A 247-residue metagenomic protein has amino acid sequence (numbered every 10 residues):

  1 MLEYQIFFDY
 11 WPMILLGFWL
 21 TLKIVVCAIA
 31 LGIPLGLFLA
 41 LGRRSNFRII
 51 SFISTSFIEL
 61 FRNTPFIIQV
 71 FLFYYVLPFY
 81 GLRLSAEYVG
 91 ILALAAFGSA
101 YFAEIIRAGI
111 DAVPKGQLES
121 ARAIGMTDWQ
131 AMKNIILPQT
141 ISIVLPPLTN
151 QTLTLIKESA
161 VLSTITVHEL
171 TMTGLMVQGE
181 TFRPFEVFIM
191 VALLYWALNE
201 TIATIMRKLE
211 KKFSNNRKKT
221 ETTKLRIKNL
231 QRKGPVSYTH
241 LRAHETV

Functional and structural regions predicted by a protein language model:
M1-Y10, I33, L37, V76 (+1 more regions): Short membrane-interfacial helix/loop motifs at transmembrane-helix boundaries
C27-I58: Transmembrane-helix boundary motif in ABC transporter permease subunits
P34-F38, A96-I110, P114-Q117, L145-T149 (+4 more regions): Membrane-embedded alpha-helices of multi-pass transport/permease systems
F61-G90, T164: Generic hydrophobic transmembrane alpha-helix motif, especially the helices
I105-I135, Q139: Short cytoplasmic-facing helical segments at TM-TM junctions of multi-pass membrane proteins
M126-L162, F182, E186, M190 (+1 more regions): Transmembrane alpha-helices
T181-Y238: C-terminal transmembrane helix and the adjacent membrane-cytosol boundary/short C-terminal tail of inner/organellar
T239-T246: Conserved small/polar residues in nucleotide/adenosyl-binding loops
